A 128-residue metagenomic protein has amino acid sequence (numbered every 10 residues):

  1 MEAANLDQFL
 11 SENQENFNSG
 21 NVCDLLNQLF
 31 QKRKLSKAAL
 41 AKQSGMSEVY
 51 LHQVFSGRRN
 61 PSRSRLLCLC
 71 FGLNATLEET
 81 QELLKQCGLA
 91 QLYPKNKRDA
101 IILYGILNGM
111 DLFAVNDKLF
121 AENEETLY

Functional and structural regions predicted by a protein language model:
E2-S36, V115-Y128: A short, Lys/Arg-rich alpha-helix, primarily the initiator
S19-C23, E48, R98: Short, leucine-enriched amphipathic alpha-helices that occur as contiguous helical runs
F30, A41, C70: The alpha-helix within a helix-turn-helix
A38, V49, E78: Key DNA-contact positions within bacterial/archaeal DNA-binding proteins
G45-P61, Q86-G88: Recognition helix of helix-turn-helix/homeodomain-like DNA-binding domains that insert into the DNA major groove
R58-C70: Short, basic-rich loop-to-helix N-cap that marks the start of a DNA-contacting helix
Q81-M110: Short, charged recognition helix plus adjacent turn of helix-turn-helix-like nucleic-acid-binding domains
